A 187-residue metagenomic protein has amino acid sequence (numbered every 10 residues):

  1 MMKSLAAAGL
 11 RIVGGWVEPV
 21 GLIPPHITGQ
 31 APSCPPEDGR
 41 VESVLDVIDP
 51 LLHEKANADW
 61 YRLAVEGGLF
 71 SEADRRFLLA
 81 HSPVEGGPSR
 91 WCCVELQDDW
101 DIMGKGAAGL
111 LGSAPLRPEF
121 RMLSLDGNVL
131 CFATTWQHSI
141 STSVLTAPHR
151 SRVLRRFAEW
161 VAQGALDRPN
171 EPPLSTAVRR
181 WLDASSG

Functional and structural regions predicted by a protein language model:
M1-S139, S143-G187: Structured alpha/beta or helical-core interaction and ligand-binding surfaces enriched in interleaved
